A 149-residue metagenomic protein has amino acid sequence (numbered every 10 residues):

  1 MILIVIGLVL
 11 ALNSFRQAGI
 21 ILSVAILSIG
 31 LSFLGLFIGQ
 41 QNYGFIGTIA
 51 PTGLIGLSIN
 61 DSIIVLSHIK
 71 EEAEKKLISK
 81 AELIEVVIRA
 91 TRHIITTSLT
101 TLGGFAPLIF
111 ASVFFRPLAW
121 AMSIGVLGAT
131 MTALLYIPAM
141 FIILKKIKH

Functional and structural regions predicted by a protein language model:
M1-I2: N-terminal membrane-entry
G7-I78, E85-R89, S98-F110, I124 (+2 more regions): Hydrophobic transmembrane alpha-helices and their membrane-interface caps in long multi-pass transport proteins
S112-P117: Membrane-interface catalytic loops of GT-C/OST-like multi-pass glycosylation enzymes that act
L118, S123: Structured binding elements
I143-H149: Membrane-proximal cytoplasmic C-terminal regulatory module of class A 7TM GPCRs
